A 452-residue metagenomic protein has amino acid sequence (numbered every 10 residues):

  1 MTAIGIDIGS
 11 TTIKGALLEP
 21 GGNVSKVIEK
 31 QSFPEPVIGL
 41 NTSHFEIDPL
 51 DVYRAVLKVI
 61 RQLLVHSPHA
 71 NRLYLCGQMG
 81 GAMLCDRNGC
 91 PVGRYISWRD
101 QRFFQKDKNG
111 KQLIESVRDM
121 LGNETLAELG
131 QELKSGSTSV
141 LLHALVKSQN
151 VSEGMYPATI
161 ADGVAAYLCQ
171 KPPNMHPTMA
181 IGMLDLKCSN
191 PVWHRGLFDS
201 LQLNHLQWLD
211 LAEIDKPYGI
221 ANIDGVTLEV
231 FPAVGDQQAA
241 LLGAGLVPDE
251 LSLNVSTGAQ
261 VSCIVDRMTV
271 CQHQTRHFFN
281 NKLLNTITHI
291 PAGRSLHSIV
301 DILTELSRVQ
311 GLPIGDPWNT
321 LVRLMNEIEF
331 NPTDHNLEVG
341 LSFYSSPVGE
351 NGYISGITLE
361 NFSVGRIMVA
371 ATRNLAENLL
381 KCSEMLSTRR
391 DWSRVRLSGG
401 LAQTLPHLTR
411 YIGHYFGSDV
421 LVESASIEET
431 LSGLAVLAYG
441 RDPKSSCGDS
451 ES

Functional and structural regions predicted by a protein language model:
M1-R94, E153, G225-P232, D316 (+1 more regions): N-terminal glycine/serine-rich phosphate-binding loop of ATP-dependent small-molecule kinases, especially carbohydrate
T2-I6, L251-L253, R396: Conserved beta-strand elements of the Class I
K14-A16, Q170, I290, G315-Y353: Conserved ATP-utilizing enzyme core subdomain
E29, A212-D224, I264-T275, P347-G356 (+1 more regions): Acidic-glycine-rich active-site phosphate/pyrophosphate-binding loop
D51-L64, N190-L197, L375-M385: Short, well-ordered amphipathic alpha-helical segments that serve as non-catalytic structural scaffolds within diverse
R61-P313: Glycine-rich phosphate-binding/catalytic subdomain of phosphoryl-transfer and nucleotide/sugar-phosphate-processing
A240-G243, T288-D301, V369, R373 (+5 more regions): Glycine-rich phosphate-binding/hydrolytic loop that grips phosphoryl groups
N331-V422: Activation-segment/catalytic-loop signature of the eukaryotic protein kinase fold
